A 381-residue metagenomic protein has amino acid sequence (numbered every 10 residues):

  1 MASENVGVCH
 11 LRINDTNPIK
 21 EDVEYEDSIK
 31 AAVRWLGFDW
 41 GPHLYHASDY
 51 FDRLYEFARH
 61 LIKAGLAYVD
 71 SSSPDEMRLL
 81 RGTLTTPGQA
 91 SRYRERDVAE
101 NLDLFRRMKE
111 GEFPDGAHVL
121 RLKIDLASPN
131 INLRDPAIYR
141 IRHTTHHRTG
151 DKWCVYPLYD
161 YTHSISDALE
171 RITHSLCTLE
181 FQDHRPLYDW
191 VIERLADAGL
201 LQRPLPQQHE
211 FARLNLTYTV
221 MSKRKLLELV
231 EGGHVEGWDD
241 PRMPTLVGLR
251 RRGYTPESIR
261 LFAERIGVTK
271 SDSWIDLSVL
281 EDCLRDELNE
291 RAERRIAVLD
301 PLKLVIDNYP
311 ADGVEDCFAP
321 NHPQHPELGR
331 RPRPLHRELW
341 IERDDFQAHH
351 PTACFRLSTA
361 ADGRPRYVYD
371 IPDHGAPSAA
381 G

Functional and structural regions predicted by a protein language model:
M1-G7: Histidine-anchored nucleotide/phosphate-binding helix
L11, D15-N17, V23, A64-L226 (+4 more regions): Active-site cores that bind ATP or allylic diphosphates and position pyrophosphate for catalysis
R12-K20, P42-D52, D75, L214-N215 (+3 more regions): Conserved short loop/turn motifs at secondary-structure junctions
Y25-F51, F57-A58, G65-Y68: A glycine-rich helix N-cap at a beta->alpha junction
S28-W35, L214-G237: Flexible glycine/proline-rich, aromatic-decorated loop/lid segments
W190, E228, L261-A292: Hydrophobic, mid-to-C-terminal alpha-helical segments
T219-L227, L246-E264, Y309: Core structural elements
L229-R251: Extended, non-catalytic structural segments that build the interaction scaffolds of large macromolecular assemblies
